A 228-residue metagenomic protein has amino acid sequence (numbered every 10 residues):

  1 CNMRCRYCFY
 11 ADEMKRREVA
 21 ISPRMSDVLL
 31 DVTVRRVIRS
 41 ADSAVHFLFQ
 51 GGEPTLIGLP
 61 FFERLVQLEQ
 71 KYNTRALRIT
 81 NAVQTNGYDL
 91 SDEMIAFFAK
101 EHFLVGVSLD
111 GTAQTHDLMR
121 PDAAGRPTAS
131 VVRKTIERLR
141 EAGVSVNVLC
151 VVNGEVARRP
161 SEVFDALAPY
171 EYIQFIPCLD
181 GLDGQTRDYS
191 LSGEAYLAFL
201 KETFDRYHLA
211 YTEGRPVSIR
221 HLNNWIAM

Functional and structural regions predicted by a protein language model:
C1, C5, F49, V83 (+2 more regions): Conserved, mostly hydrophobic/aromatic
C1-M25: Canonical Radical SAM [4Fe-4S] cluster-binding loop centered on the CxxxCxxC motif and its immediate flanking residues
D12-R16, Q114, D180-D183: A short, flexible beta-alpha/helix-coil linker loop
I21-M25, I57, A123-P127, L191-A198: Alpha-helix N-cap and loop-to-helix initiation/capping positions
L30-L48, I57-C178, D188: Radical SAM/AdoMet-radical enzyme domain recognition
G52-E53: Active-site neighborhood of divalent metal-dependent phosphoester/pyrophosphate hydrolases
Q185-M228: A C-terminal junction/extension of Radical SAM enzymes
